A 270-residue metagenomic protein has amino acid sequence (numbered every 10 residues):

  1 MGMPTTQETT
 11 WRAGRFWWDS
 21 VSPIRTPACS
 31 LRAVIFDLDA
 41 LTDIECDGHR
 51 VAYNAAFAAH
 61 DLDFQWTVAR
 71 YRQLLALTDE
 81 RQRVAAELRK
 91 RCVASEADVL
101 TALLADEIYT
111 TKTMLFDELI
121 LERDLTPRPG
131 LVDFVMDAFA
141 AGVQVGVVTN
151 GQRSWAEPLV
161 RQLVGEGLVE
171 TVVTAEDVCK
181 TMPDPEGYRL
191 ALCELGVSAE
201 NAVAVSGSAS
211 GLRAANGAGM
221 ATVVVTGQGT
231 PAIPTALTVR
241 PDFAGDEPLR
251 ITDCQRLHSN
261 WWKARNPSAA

Functional and structural regions predicted by a protein language model:
G2-L31, M136, Q152-A270: Asp-based, Mg2+/Mn2+-dependent phosphohydrolase catalytic module
P4-P129: N-terminal helical cap/lid subdomain that shapes the substrate entry/recognition surface in HAD-like hydrolases
F36-D37, D43, V148, V205 (+1 more regions): Short hydrophobic segments within beta-strands
A40, L121-E122, V147, A175 (+1 more regions): Short, contiguous strand/loop micro-motifs
D47, Q65, V99, N150 (+2 more regions): Non-catalytic, surface-exposed connector residues within folded enzymatic/regulatory domains
Y53, T126, L131-R161, A215: Substrate-recognition element of Asp-dependent hydrolases with the DxDx(T/V) motif
A58, L62, R89, L121 (+4 more regions): Short polybasic/polar patches that bind polyanions
